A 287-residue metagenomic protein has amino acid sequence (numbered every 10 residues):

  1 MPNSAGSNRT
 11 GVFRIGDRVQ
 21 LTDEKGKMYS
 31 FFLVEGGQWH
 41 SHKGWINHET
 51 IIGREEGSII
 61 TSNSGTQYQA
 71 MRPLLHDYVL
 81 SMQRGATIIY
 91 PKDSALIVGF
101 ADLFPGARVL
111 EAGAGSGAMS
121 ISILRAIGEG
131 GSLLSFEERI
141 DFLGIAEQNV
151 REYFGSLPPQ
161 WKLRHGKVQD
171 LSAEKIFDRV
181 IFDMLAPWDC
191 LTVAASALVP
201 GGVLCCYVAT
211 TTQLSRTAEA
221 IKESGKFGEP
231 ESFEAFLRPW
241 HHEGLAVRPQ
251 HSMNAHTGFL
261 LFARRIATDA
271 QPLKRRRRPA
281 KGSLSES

Functional and structural regions predicted by a protein language model:
M1-R72: N-terminal auxiliary segments of SAM/dcSAM-dependent transferases
T10-G11, S81-S94: Conserved SAM-binding loop and adjacent beta-strand
G99-F104, A126, F154, S172 (+1 more regions): Glycine-rich helix-loop-beta junction characteristic of Rossmann-like nucleotide cofactor-binding loops
F104-G115: Conserved class I S-adenosyl-L-methionine
A107, G131, G202: Glycine-centered, small-residue-biased loops immediately flanking beta-strands in adenine/cofactor-binding cores
S116-E129, S196: Conserved SAM-binding loop of SAM-dependent methyltransferases across substrates and taxa, primarily the Class I
F136-P187: S-adenosyl-L-methionine
L191-F259: C-terminal substrate-binding/active-site "lid" region of AdoMet-derived donor-dependent transferases
